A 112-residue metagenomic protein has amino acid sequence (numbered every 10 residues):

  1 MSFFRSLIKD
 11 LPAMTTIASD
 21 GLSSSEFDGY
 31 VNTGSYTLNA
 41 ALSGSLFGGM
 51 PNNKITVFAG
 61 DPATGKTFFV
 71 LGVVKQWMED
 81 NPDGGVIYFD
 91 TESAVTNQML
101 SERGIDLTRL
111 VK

Functional and structural regions predicted by a protein language model:
S2-L110: The Walker A/P-loop phosphate-binding site
